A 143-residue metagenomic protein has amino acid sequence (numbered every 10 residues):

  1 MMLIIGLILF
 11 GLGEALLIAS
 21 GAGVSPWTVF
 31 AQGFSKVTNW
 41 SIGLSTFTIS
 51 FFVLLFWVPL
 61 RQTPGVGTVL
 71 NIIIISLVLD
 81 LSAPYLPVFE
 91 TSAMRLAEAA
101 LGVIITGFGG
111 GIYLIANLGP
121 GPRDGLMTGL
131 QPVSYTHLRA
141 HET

Functional and structural regions predicted by a protein language model:
M2-A15: N-terminal signal-anchor transmembrane alpha helix
A22-W27, L114-T128: Juxtamembrane/interfacial segments flanking transmembrane helices
V29-N39, G125-Y135: Short amphipathic alpha-helical coupling elements at transmembrane boundaries
V37-F47: Structural signature of hydrophobic alpha-helical transmembrane segments
V53-Q62: C-terminal ends of transmembrane helices
G67-I74, R95-L96: Cytoplasmic-side transmembrane-helix entry/capping segments in multi-pass membrane proteins
L77, L81, A100-A116: Mid-bilayer segments of alpha-helical transmembrane spans in multi-pass integral membrane proteins that mediate
T136-T143: Conserved small/polar residues in nucleotide/adenosyl-binding loops
